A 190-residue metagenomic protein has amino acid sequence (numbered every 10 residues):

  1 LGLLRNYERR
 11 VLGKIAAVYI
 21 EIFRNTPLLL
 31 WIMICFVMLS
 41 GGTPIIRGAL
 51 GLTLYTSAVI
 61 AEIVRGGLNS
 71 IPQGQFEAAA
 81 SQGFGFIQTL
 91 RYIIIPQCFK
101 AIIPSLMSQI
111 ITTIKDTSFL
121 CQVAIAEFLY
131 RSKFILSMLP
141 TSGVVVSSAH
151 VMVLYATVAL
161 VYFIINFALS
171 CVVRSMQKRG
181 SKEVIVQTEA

Functional and structural regions predicted by a protein language model:
L1-A190: Transmembrane alpha-helices and adjacent helix-loop boundaries
